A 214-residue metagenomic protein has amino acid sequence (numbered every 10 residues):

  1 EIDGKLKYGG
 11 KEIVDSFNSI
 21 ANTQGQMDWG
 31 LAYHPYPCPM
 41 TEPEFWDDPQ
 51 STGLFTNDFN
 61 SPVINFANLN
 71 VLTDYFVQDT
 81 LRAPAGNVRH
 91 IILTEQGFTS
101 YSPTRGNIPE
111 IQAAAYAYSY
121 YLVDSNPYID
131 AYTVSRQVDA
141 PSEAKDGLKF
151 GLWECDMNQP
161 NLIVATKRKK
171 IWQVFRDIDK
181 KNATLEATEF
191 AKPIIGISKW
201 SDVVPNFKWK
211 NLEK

Functional and structural regions predicted by a protein language model:
E1-G106: Noncatalytic carbohydrate-binding groove/subsite architecture in carbohydrate-active enzymes
T104-I111, A115, Y120-K214: Aromatic-rich peripheral "rim/lid" segments of glycoside hydrolase catalytic domains that contact and position glycan
